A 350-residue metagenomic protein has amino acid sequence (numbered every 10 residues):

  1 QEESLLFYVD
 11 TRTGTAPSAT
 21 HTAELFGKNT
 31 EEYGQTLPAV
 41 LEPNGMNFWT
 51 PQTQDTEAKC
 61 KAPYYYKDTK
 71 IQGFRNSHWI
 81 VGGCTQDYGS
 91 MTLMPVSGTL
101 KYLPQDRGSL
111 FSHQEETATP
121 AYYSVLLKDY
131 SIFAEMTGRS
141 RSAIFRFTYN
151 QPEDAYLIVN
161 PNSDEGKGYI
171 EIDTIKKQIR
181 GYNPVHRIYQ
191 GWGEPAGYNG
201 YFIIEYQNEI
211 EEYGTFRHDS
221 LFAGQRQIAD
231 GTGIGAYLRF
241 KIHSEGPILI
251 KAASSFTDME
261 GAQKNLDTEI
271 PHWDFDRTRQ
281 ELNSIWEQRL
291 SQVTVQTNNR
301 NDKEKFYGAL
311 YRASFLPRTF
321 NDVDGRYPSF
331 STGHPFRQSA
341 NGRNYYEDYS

Functional and structural regions predicted by a protein language model:
Q1-S350: Accessory carbohydrate-recognition regions in carbohydrate-active enzymes
